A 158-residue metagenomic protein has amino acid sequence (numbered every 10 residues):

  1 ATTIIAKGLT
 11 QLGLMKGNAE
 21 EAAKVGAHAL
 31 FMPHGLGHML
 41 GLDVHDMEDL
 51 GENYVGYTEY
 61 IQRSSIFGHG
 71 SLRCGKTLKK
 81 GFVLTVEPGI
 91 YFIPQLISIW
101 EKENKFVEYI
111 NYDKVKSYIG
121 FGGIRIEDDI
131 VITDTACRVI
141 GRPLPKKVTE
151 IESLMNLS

Functional and structural regions predicted by a protein language model:
A1-S158: Active-site neighborhoods and metal-handling regions in enzymes and metal-associated proteins
